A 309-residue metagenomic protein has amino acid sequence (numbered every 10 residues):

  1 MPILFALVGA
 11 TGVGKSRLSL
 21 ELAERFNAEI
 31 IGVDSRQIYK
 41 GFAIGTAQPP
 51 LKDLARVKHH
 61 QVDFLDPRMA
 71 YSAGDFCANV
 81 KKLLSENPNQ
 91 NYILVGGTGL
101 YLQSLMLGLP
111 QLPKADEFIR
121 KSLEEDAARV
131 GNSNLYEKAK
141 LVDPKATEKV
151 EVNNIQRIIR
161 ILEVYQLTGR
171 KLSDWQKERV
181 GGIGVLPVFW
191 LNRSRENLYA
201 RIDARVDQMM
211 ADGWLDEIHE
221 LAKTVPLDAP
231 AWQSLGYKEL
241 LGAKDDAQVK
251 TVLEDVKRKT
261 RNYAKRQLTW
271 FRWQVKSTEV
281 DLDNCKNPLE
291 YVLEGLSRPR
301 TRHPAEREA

Functional and structural regions predicted by a protein language model:
M1-A309: Phosphate/pyrophosphate-binding catalytic cores of soluble transferases and nucleic-acid-acting enzymes
